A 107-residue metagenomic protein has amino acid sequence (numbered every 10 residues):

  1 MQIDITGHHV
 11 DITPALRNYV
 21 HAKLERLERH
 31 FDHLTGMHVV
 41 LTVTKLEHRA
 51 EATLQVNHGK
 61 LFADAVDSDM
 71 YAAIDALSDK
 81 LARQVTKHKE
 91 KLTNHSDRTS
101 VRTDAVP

Functional and structural regions predicted by a protein language model:
M1-P107: N-terminal, polar/charged subdomain of small-to-medium soluble alpha/beta proteins
